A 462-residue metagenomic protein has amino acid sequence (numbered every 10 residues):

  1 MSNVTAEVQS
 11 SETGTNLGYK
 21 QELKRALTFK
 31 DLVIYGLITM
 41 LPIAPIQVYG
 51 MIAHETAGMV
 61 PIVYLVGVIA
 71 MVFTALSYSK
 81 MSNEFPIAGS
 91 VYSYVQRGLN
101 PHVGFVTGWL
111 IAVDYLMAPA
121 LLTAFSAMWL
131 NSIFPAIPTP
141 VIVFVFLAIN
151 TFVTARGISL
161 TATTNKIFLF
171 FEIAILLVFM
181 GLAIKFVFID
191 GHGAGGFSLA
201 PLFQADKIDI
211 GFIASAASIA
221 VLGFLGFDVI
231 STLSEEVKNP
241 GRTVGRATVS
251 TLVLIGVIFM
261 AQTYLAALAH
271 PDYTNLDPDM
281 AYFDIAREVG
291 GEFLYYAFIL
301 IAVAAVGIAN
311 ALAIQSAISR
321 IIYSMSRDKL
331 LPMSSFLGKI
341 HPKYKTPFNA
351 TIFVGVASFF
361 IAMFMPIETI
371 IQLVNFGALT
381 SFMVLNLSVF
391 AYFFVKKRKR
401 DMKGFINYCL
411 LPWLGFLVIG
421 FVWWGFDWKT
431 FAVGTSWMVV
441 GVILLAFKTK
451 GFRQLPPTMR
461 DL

Functional and structural regions predicted by a protein language model:
M1-G50, H54-M59, L65, M71-L76 (+5 more regions): Membrane-interface "cap" regions at the ends of multi-pass membrane proteins
E7, Y92-Q96, H102, L122-V143 (+6 more regions): Helix-loop-helix connectors at the membrane interface of multi-pass transporters/channels
G18, V60-P61, P135-P138, I167-A297: Helix-loop-helix junctions that connect adjacent transmembrane segments in multi-pass membrane transporters
V48, W129, T151-A155, M180 (+6 more regions): Alpha-helical transmembrane segments of multipass membrane proteins
M51-E55, V63, V72-A155, L160 (+2 more regions): Hydrophobic transmembrane alpha-helices that form the core helical bundles of multi-pass secondary transporters
S93, N100, N131-S132, A247-L312 (+2 more regions): TM-loop-TM module centered on a large, flexible mid-protein loop between adjacent transmembrane helices in multi-pass
T139-F197, T248-V253, V374-V384, L411 (+1 more regions): Membrane-interface loop-to-helix entry segments
V187, Q372, G377-S381, I406-L462: A generic transmembrane alpha-helix motif of multi-pass inner-membrane proteins
